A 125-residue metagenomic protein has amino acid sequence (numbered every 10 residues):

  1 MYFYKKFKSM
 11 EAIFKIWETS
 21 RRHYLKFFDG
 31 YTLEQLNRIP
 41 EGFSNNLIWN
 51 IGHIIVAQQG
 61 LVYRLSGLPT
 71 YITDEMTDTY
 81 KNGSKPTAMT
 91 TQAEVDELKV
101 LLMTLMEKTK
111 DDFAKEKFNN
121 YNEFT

Functional and structural regions predicted by a protein language model:
Y2-A12, A57-K108, D112, N119-F124: Short, helix-capping/interhelical loops that line the mouth of catalytic, cofactor-, or ligand-binding pockets
Y4, K15, F27, R38-E41 (+1 more regions): Short N-terminal micro-motifs specific to bacterial/archaeal maturation and metal-cluster initiation sites
M10-Y24: Onset of an N-terminal alpha helix
A12, I16, G42, N46 (+1 more regions): Conserved aromatic-histidine-acidic binding/catalytic patches
S20-F27, A57, L105: Amphipathic, well-ordered alpha-helical segments in soluble domains
R22-N46, L68-I72, D111-T125: Helix-loop segments that flank and shape redox-cofactor active sites
